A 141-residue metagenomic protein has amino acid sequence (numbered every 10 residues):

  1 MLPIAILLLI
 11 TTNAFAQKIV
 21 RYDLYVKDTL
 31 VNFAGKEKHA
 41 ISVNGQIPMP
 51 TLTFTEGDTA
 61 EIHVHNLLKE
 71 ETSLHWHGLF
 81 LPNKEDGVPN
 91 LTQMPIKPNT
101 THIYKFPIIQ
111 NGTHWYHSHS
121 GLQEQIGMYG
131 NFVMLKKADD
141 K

Functional and structural regions predicted by a protein language model:
M1-I19: Bacterial Sec-dependent N-terminal signal peptides
L2, N32, S42, H75 (+4 more regions): Generic detector of intrinsically disordered, low-complexity, polar/charged segments
P3, L9, E70, I108-Q110: Generic detection of intrinsically disordered/low-complexity segments and helix-coil linkers/edges
A14-I103, M134-K141: N-terminal, post-signal-peptide metal-ligating segments of extracellular/periplasmic oxidoreductases, dominated by
T100-K141: Hydrophobic or amphipathic alpha-helical targeting/insertion segments
